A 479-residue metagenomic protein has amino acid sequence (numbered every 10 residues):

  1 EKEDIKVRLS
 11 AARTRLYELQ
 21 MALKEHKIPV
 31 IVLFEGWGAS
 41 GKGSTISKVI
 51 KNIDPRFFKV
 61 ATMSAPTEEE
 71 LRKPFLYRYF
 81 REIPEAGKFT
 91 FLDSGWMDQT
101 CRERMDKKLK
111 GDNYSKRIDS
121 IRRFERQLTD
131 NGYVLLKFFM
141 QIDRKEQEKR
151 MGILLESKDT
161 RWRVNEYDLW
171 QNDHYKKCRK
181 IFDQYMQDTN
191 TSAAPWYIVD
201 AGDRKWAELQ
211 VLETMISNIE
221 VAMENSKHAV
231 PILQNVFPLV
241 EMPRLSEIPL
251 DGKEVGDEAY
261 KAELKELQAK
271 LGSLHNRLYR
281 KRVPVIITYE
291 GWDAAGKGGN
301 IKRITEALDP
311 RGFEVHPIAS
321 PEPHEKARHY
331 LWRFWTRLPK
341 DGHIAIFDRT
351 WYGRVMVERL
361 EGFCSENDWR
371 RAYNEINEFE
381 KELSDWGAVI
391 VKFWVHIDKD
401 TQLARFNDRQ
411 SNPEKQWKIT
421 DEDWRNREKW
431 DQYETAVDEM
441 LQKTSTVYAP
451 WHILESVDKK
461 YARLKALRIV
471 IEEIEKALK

Functional and structural regions predicted by a protein language model:
E1-K479: Glycine-rich phosphate-binding loop of ATP-dependent small-molecule kinases
